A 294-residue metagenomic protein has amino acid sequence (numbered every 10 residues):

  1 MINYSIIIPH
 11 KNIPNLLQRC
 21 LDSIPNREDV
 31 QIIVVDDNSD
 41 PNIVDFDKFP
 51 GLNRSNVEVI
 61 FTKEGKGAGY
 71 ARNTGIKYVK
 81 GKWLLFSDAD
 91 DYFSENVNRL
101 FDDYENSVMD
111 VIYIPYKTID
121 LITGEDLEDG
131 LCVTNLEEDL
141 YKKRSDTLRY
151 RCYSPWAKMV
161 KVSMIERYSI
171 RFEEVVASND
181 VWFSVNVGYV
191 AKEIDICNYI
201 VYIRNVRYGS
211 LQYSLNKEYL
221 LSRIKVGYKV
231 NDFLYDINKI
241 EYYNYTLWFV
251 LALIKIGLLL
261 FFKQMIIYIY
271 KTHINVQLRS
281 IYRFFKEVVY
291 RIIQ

Functional and structural regions predicted by a protein language model:
N3-S5, S23, Q31, W182: Cell-envelope/extracellular polymer assembly enzymes that use nucleotide-activated donors
P9-N26: Short, well-formed alpha-helical segments that are part of the catalytic scaffolds of diverse glycosyltransferases
N12, I24, D37-S39, K66 (+1 more regions): Conserved short acidic donor-positioning loop in nucleotide-sugar-dependent glycosyltransferases
L21-F61: Acidic donor-binding segment of Leloir-type glycosyltransferases
N26, Y202-Q294: C-terminal subregions of glycosyltransferases and related glycan-biosynthesis enzymes
T62-V79: Glycine-rich, basic loop-to-helix element that forms the pyrophosphate-binding segment of sugar-nucleotide handling
A68-R72, A89-I194, N205-Y219: Donor-binding/catalytic cores of nucleotide-activated saccharide and glycerol-phosphate transferases/polymerases
L84: Short aromatic/hydrophobic "clamp" motif used to bind/position activated sugar donors
